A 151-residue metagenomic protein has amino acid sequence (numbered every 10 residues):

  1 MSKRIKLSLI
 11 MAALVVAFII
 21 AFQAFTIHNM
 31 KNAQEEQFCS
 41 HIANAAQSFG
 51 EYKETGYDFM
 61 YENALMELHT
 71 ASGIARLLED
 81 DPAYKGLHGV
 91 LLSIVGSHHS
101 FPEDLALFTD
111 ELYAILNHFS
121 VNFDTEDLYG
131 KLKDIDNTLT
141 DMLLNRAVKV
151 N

Functional and structural regions predicted by a protein language model:
M1-A17, Q23: N-terminal Sec-pathway targeting helices
A17-S40: Transmembrane signal-anchor/signal-peptide helices with a preference for the extracytoplasmic
H28, E35, E54, D58-Y61 (+2 more regions): Amphipathic alpha-helical coiled-coil segments with heptad-repeat character
E35-Y52: Short extracytoplasmic/periplasmic juxtamembrane "stem" segments immediately C-terminal to an N-terminal membrane anchor
F38, I42, A64, Y84-L87 (+1 more regions): Hydrophobic packing residues in well-ordered alpha-helices of helical domains and bundles
S48-S97, N117, D127-D134: Alpha-helical segments in soluble extracytoplasmic regions
G96-D104: Long, charged low-complexity segments
E103-N151: C-terminal amphipathic alpha-helix
